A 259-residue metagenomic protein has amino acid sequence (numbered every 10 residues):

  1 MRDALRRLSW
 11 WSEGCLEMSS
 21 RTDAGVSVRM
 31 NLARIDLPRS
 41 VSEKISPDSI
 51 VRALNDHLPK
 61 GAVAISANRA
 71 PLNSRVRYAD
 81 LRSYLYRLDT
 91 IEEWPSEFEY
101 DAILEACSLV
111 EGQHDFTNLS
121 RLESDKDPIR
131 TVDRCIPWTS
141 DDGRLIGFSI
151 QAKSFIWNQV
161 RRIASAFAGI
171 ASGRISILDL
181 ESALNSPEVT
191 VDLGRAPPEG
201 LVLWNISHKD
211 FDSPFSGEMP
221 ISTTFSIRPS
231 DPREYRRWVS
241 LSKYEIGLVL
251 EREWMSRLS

Functional and structural regions predicted by a protein language model:
R2-S259: Structured-RNA-binding interfaces characteristic of tRNA pseudouridine synthases
